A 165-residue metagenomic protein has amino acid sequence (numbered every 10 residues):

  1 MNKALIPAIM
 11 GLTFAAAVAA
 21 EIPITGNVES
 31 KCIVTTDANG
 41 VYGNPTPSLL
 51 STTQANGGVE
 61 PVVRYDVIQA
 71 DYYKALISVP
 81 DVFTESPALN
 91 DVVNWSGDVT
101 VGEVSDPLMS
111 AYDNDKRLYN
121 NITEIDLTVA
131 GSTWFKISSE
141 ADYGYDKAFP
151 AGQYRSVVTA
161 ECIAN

Functional and structural regions predicted by a protein language model:
M1-A19: Gram-negative bacterial Sec-dependent N-terminal signal peptides
M10-T13, D81, S105-L108, D126: N-terminal regions of proteins, emphasizing targeting and processing segments when present
A16-A17, V99, L108, D113: Intrinsically disordered, low-complexity serine/threonine-rich segments
V18-N94, E124-N165: N-terminal small/polar-rich segments of proteins
V93-V104: Short, surface-exposed beta-strand/strand-loop-strand elements in extracellular ectodomains
P107-T128: Extended, solvent-exposed segments with strong compositional bias
